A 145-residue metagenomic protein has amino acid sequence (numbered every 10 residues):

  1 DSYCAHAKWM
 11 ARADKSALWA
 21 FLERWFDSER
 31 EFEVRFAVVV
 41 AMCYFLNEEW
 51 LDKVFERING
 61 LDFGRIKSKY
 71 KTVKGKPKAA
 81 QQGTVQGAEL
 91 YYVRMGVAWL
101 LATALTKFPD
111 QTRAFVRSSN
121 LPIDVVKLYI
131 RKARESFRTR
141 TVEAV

Functional and structural regions predicted by a protein language model:
D1-V145: Alpha-helical scaffold domains
